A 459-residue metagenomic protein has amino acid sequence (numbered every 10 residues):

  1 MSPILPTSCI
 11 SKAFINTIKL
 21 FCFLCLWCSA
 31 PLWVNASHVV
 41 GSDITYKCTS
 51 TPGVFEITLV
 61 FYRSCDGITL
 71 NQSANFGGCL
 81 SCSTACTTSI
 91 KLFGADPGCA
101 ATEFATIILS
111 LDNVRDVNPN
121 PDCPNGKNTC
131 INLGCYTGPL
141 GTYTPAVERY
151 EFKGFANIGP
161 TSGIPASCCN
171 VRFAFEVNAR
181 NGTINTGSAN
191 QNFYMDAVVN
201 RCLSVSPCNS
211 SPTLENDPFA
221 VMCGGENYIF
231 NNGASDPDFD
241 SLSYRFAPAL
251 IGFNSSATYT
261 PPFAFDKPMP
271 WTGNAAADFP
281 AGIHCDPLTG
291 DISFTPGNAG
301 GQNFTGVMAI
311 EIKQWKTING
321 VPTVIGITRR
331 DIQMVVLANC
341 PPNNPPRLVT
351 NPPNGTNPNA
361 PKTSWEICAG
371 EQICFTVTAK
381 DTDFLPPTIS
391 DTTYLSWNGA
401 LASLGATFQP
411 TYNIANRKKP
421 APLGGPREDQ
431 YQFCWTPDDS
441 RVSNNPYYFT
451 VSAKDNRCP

Functional and structural regions predicted by a protein language model:
M1-V40: Bacterial Sec-dependent N-terminal signal peptides
N35-P459: Long, compositionally biased, intrinsically disordered segments
